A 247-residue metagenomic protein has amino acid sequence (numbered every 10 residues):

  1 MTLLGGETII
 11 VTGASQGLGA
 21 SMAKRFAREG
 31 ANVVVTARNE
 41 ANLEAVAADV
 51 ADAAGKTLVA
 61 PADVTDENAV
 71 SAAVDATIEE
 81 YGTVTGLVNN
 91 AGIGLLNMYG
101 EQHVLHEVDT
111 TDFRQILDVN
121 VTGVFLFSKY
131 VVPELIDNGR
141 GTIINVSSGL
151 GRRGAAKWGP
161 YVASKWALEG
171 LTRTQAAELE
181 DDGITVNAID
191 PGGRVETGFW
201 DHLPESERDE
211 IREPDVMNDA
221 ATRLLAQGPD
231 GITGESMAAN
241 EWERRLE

Functional and structural regions predicted by a protein language model:
T8, S15-Q16: Conserved glycine-rich cofactor-binding loop
E40-A41, P61-A73, T110: The beta1-alpha1 cofactor-binding region of Rossmann-like NAD(H)/NADP(H)-dependent oxidoreductases
M98-L105, D109-R114: Substrate-binding pocket helix/loop in short-chain dehydrogenase/reductase
S128, S164, T172: Active-site helix of classical SDR
L135, R153, T174-I184, G228: Active-site-adjacent segment of SDR/Rossmann-fold oxidoreductases
S148: Residue(s) in the substrate-gating loop at a strand-loop-helix junction that position the organic substrate next
A188, S206-R245: C-terminal helical subdomain
